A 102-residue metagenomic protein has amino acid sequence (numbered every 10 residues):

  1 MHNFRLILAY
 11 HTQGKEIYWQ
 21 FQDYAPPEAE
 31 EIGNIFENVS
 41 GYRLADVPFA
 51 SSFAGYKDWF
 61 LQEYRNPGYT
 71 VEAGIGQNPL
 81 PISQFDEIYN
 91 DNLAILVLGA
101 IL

Functional and structural regions predicted by a protein language model:
M1-L102: Metallocarboxypeptidase
